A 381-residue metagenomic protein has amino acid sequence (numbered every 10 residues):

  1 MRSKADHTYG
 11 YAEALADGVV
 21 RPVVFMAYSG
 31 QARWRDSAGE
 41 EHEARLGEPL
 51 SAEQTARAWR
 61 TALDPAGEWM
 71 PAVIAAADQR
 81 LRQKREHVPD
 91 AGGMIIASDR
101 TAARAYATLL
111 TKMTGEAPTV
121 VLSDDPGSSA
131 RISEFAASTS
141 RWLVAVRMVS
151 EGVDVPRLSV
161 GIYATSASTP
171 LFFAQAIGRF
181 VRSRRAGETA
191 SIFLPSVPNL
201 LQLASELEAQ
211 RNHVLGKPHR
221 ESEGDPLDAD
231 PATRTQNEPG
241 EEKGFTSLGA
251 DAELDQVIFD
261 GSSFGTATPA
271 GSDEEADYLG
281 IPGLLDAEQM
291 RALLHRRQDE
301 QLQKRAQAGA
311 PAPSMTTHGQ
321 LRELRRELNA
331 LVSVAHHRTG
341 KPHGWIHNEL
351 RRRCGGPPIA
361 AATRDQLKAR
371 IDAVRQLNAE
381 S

Functional and structural regions predicted by a protein language model:
M1-D90: Interdomain helical connector at the RecA1-RecA2 junction of SF1/SF2 helicase-like NTPases
L63-P65, W69-A75, R80, N199-V334 (+1 more regions): Long, largely alpha-helical accessory region at the distal end of helicase-like NTP-driven motors
W69-Q79, A102, A130-R131, M148: Well-ordered alpha-helical segments embedded in enzymatic catalytic cores
A76-K84, L109, E134, R179: A generic secondary-structure signal
A91-S98: Conserved RecA-like ASCE P-loop NTPase motor core of nucleic-acid helicases/translocases
S98-L122: Conserved helicase motor "Helicase C" RecA-like lobe of SF1/SF2 P-loop NTPases
A117-P226: Conserved RecA-like P-loop NTPase helicase motor core
R305-S381: Positively charged, phosphate-engaging catalytic surfaces used for nucleic-acid and nucleotide handling
